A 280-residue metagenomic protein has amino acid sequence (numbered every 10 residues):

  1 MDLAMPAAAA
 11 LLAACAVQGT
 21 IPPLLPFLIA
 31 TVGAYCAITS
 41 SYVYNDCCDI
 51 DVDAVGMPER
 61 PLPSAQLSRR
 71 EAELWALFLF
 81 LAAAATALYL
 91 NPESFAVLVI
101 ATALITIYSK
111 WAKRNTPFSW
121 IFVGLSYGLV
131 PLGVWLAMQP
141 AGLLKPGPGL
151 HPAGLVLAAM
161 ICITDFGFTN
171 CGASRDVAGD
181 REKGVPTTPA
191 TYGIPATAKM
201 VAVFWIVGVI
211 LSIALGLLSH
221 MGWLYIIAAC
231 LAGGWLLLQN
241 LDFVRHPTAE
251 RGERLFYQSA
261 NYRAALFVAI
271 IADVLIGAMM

Functional and structural regions predicted by a protein language model:
M1-M280: Multi-pass alpha-helical membrane architecture of UbiA-family and related isoprenoid/lipid prenyltransferases
